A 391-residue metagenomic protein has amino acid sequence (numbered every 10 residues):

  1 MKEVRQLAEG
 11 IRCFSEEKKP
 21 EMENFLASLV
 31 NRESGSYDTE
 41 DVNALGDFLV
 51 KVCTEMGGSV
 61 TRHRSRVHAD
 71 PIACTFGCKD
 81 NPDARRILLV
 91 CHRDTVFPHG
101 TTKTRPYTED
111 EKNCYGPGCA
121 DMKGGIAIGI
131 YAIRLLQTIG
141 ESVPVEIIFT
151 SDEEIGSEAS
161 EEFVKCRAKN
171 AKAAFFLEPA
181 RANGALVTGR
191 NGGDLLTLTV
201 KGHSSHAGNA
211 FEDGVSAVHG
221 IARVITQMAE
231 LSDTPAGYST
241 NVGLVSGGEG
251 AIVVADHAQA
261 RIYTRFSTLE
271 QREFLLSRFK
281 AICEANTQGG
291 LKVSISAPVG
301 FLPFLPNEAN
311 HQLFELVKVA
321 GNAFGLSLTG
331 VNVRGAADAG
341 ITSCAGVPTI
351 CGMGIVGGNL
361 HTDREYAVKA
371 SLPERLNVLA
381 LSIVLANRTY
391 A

Functional and structural regions predicted by a protein language model:
M1-G10, E17, S34, T61-R64 (+3 more regions): Metal-dependent amide/peptide-bond hydrolase catalytic core, centered on the "pita-bread" metallohydrolase fold
K2-P117, T138, G321, A339: Acidic/His- and Gly-rich active-site-bordering loop/insert found across diverse amide/peptide-bond hydrolases
D83-E146, I155, K169, V368-K369 (+1 more regions): Active-site metal-coordination/substrate-binding segment of hydrolases, especially metallo-dependent peptidases
R86-L88, C114, K172-F176, T197 (+1 more regions): Short glycine-aspartate micro-motif
R93-T95, I148-I155, E178-R181, S204 (+1 more regions): Acidic, glycine-rich active-site loops and adjacent beta-strand->loop/helix elements that engage anionic groups
M122-N191, D233, N387-A391: Acidic/histidine-rich catalytic neighborhood of metal-dependent amide-processing enzymes
